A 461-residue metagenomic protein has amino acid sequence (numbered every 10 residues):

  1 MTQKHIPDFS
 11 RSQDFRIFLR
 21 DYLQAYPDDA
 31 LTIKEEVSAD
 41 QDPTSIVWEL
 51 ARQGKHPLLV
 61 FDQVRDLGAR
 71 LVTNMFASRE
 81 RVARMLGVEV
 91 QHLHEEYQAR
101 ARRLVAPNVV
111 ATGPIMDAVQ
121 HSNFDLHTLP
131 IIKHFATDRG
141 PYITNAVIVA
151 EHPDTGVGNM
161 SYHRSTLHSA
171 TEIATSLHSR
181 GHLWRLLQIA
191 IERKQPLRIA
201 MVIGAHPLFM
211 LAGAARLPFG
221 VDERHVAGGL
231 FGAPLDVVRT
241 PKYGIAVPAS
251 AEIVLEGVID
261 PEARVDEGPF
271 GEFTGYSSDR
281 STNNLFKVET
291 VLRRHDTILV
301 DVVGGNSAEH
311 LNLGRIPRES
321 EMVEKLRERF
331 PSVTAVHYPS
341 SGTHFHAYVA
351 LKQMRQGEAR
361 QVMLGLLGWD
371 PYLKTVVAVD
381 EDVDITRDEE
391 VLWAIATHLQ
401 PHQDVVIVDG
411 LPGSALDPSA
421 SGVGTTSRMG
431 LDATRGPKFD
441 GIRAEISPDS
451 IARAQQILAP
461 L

Functional and structural regions predicted by a protein language model:
T2-F270, G275-L285, E289-L461: Extended, highly charged
